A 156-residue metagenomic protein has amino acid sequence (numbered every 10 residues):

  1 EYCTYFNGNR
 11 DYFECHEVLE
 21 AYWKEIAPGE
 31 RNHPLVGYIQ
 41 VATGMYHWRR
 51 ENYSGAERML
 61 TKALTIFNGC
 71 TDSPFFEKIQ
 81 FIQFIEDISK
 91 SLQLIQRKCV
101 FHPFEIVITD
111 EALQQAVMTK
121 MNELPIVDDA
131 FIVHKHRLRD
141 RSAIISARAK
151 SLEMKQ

Functional and structural regions predicted by a protein language model:
Y5-F6, Q40, H47: Residue at a conserved register position within TPR or TPR-like alpha-solenoid repeats
G8-E20: Helix-turn-helix repeat elements of alpha-solenoid scaffolds
D11-Y12, Y53-S54, L60: TPR-repeat structural position
I26, I66-P74: Alpha-helical junction/boundary sensor with strong preference for TPR arrays
K98-Q156: A hydrophobic membrane-anchoring alpha-helix module
